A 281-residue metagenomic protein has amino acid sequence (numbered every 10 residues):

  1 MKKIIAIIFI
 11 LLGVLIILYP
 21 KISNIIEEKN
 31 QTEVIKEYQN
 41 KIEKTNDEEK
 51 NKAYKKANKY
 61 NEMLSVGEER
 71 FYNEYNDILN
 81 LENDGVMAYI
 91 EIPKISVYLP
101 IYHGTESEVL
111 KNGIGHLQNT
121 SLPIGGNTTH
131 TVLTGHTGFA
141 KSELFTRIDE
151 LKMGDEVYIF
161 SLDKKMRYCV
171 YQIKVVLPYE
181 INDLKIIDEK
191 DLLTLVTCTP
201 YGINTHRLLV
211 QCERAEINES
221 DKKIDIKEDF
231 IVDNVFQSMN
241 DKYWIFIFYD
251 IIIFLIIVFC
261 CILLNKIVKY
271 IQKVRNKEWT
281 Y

Functional and structural regions predicted by a protein language model:
K3-D241, N265-K269: Solvent-exposed, non-transmembrane regions of membrane-associated and secreted proteins
D229-Y281: C-terminal single-pass membrane-anchor helix
